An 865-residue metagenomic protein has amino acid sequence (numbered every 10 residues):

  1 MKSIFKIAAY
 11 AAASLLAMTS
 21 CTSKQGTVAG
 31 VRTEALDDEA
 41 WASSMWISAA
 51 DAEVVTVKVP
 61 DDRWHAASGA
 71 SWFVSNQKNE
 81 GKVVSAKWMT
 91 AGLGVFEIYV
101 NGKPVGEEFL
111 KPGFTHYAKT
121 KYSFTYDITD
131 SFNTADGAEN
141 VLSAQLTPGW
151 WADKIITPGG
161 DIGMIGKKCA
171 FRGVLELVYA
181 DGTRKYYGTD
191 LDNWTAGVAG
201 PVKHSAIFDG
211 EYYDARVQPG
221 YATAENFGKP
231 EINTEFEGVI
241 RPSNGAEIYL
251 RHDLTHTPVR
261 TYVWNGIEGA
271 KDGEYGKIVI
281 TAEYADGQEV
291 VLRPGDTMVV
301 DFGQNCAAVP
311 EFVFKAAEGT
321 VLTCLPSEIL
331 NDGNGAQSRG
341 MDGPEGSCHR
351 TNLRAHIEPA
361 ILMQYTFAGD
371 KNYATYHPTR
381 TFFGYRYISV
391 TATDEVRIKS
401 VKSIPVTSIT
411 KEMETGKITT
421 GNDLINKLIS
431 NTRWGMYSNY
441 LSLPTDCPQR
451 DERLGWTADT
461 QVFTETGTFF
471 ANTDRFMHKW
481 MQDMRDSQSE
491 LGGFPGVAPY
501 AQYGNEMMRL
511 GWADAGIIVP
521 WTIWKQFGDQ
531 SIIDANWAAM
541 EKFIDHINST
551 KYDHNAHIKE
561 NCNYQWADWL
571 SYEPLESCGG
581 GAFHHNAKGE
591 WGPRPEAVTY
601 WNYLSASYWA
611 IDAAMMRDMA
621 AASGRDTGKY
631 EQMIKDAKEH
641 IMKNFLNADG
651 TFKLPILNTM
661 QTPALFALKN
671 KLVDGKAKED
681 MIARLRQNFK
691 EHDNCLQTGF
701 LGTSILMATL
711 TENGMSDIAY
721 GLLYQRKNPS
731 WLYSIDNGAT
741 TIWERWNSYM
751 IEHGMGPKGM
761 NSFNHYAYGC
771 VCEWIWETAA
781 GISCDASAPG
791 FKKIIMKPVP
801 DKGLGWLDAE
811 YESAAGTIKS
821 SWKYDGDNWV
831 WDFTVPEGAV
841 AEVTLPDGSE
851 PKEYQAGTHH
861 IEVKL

Functional and structural regions predicted by a protein language model:
M1-A8: Bacterial N-terminal signal peptides that target proteins for export
T19-S20: C-terminal motif of bacterial Sec signal peptides marking the signal peptidase cleavage site
S23-Q449, R475-F476, P495-Q502, S531 (+4 more regions): Extracellular/oxidizing-compartment recognition motifs
A86-M89, V309-E328, T391, A458-Q488 (+5 more regions): Alpha-helical support elements that line or immediately flank enzyme active sites and cofactor-binding pockets
V95, T189-G197, E395-N431, Y437-S438 (+9 more regions): Active-site acid/base region of carbohydrate-active enzymes
E107-A118, S143, I329-P359, D474-W591 (+1 more regions): Helix-terminus loop motifs that line ligand-binding clefts
K167-V174, Y187-Y221, T234, P242-N244 (+3 more regions): Non-catalytic C-terminal accessory modules of carbohydrate-active enzymes
Y213-D214, D451-E452, F470, G516 (+6 more regions): C-terminal capping/lid segments that line or modulate ligand- or cofactor-binding pockets
